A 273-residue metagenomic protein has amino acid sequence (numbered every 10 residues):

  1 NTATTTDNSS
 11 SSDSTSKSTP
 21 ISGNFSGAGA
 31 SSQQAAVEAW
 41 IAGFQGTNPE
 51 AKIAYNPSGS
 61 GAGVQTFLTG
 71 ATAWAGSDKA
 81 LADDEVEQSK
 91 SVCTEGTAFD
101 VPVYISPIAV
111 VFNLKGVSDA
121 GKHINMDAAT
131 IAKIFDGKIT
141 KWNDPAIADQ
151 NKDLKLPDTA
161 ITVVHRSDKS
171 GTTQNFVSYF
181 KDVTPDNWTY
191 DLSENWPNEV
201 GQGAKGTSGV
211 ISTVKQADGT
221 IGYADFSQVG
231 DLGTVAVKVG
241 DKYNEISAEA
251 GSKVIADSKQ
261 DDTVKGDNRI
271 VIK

Functional and structural regions predicted by a protein language model:
N1-S18: Short, low-complexity, disordered segments immediately C-terminal to signal peptides in bacterial exported proteins
D13-A148, I211-T213, A224-G230: N-terminal segment of the mature folded domain
K17-S22, K152-T159, I270-K273: Extracellular/periplasmic juxtamembrane helices and adjacent flexible linkers that interface with membrane partners
V64, K169-D261: Ligand-binding pocket segment of bilobal, Venus flytrap-like solute-binding proteins
G70, C93, P157-D158, Q202 (+1 more regions): Alpha-helix boundary/capping detector
T97-F112, A236-K273: Periplasmic-binding protein-like
A98, I105-P107, D158-I161, D218-T220: Extracellular structured ligand-interaction cores
P107-V111, V117-S212: Extracytoplasmic ligand-binding site segments that recognize negatively charged/polar headgroups
